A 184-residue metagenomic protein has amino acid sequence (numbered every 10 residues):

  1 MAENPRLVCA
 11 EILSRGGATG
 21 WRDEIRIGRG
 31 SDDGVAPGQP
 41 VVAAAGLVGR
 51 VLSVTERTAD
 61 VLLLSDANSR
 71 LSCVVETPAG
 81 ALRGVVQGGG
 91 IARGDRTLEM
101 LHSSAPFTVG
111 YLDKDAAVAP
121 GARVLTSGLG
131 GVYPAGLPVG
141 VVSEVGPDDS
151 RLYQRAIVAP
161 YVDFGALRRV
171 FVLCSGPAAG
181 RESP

Functional and structural regions predicted by a protein language model:
M1-P184: A secondary-structure micro-motif
